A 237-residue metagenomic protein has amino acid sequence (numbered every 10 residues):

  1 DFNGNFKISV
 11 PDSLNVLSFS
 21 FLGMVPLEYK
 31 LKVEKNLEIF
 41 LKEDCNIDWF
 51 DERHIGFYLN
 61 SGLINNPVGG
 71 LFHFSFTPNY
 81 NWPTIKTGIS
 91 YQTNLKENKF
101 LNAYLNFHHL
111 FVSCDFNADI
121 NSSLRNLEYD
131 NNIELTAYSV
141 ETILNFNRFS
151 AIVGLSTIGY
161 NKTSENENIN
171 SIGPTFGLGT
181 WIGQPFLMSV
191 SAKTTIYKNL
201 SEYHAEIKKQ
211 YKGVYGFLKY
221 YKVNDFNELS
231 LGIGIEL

Functional and structural regions predicted by a protein language model:
N3-V10: Short, surface-exposed beta-strand/beta-hairpin micro-motifs centered on an aromatic residue
V16-K30: A short, solvent-exposed loop/turn motif at the edges and junctions of modular extracellular/periplasmic domains
K32-F50: Extracellular beta-sheet/turn segments enriched in Thr/Pro/Gly and aliphatic residues
I47-G69, F76-I89: Transmembrane beta-strand segments of Gram-negative outer membrane beta-barrel proteins
P78-T87, L110-I120, N147-V153, I182-V190 (+1 more regions): Repeated loop/turn-to-beta-strand initiation elements of outer-membrane beta-barrel proteins
S90-K96, L110-V112, S123-N131, I158-E165 (+4 more regions): Sequence/structural signature of outer-membrane beta-barrel proteins
L95-T163: Gram-negative (and chloroplast) outer-membrane scaffold detector with strong preference for beta-barrel transmembrane
I207, Y211, D225-L237: Outer-membrane beta-barrel "beta-signal"
